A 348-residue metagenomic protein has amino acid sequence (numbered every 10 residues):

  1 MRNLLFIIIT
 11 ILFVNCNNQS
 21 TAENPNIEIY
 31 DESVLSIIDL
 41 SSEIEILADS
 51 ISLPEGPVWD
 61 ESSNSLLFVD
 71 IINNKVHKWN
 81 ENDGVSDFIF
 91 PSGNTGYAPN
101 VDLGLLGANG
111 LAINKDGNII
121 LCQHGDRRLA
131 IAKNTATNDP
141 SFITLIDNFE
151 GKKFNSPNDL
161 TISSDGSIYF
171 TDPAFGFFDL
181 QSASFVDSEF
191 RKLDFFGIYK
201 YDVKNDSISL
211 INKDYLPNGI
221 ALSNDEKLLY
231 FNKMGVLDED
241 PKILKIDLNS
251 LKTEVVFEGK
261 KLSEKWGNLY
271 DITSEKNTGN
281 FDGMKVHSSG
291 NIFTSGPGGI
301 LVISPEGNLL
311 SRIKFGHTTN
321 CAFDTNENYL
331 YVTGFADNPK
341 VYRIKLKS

Functional and structural regions predicted by a protein language model:
R2-I8: Sec-dependent signal peptide recognition, specifically the positively charged N-region followed immediately by
I8-I9, K252: Generic low-complexity, intrinsically disordered sequence content enriched in small uncharged/hydrophobic residues
L12-N15: C-terminal motif of bacterial Sec signal peptides marking the signal peptidase cleavage site
N17-S348: Sequence-structural signature of mature extracellular/luminal beta-sheet repeat domains, prominently beta-propellers
